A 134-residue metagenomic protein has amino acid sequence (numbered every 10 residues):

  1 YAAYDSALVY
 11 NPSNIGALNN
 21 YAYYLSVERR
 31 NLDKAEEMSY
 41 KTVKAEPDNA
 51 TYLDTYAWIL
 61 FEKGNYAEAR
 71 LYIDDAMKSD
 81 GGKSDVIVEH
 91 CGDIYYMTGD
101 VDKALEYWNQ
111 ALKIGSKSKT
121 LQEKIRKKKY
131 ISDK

Functional and structural regions predicted by a protein language model:
Y1-S6, E28-K41, K63-D75, G99-Y107: Structural signature of tandem alpha-helical TPR/SEL1-like repeats, specifically the intra-repeat loop/turn
Y10, A45, K78-G81, I114: Structural marker of alpha-solenoid helical repeat scaffolds
Y23-Y24, W58, D93: Residue-level recognition of tetratricopeptide repeat
V27-E28, E62-K63, M97, K127-S132: Register position in tetratricopeptide repeats
Y96, D100-K119: TPR/TPR-like (Sel1-like) alpha-helical repeat modules
